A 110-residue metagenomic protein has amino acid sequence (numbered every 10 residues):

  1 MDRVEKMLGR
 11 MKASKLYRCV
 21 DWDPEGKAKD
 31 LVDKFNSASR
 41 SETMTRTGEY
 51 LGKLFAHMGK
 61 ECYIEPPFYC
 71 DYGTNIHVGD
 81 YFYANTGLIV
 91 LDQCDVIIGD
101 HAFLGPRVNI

Functional and structural regions predicted by a protein language model:
M1-E61: Terminal amphipathic alpha-helical/low-complexity segments used for targeting or macromolecular assembly
T43-T47, T74, T86: Residue-identity detector for threonine
F55, F68-G73: A glycine-rich, hydrophobic loop/mini-helix early in the fold
K60-F68, I76, D80-A84, L88 (+2 more regions): A structural motif detector for beta-strand N-caps
